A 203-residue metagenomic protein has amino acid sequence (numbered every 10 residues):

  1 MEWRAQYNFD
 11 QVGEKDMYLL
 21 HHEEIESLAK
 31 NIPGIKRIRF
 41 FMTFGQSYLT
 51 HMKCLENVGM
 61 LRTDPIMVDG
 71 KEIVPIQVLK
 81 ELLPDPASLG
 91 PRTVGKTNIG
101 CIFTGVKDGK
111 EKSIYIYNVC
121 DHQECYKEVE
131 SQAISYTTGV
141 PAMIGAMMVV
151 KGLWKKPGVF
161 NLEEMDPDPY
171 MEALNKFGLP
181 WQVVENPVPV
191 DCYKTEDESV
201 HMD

Functional and structural regions predicted by a protein language model:
M1-D203: C-terminal catalytic/substrate-binding lobe primarily of soluble NAD(P)-dependent oxidoreductases
